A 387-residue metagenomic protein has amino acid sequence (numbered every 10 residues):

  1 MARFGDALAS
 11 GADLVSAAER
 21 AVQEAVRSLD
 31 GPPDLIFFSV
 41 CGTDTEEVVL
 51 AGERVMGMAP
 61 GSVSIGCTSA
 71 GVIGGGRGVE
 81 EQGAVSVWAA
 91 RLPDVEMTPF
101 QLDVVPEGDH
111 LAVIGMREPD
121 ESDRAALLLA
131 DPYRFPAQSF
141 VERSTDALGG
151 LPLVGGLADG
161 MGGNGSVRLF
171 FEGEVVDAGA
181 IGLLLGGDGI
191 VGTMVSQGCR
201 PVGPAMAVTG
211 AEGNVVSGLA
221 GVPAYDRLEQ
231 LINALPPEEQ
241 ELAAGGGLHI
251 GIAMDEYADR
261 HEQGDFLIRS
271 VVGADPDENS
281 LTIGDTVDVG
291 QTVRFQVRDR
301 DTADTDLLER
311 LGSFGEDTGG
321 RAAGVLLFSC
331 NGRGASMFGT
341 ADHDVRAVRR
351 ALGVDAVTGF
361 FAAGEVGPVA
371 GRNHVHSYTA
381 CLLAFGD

Functional and structural regions predicted by a protein language model:
M1-M56, S62-V63, C67-F338, D342-D355 (+1 more regions): Small-residue-enriched flexible segments
